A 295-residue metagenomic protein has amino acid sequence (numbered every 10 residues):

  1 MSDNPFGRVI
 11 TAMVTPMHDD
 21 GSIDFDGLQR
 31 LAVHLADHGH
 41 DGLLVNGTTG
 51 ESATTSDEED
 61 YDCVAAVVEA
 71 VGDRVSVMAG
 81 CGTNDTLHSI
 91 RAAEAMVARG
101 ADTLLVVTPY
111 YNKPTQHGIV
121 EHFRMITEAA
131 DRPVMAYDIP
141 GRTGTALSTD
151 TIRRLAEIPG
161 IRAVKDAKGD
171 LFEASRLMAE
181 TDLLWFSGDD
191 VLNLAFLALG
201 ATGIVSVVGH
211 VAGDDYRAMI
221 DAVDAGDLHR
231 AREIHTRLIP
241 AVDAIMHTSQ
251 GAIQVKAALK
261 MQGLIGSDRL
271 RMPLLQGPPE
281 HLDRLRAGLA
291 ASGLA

Functional and structural regions predicted by a protein language model:
D3-T11, T15-A146, I152-R154: Active-site beta->alpha loop and helix N-cap motifs at the rims of alpha/beta catalytic domains
P5-V14, H34, H38-H40, A198-A201 (+2 more regions): C-terminal alpha-helical cap/extension of soluble enzyme domains
T15-H18, V77-M78, V107-P109, A136-Y137 (+5 more regions): A short, structure-level motif marking secondary-structure boundaries and short turns
S22, T48-E51, C81-T83, D170 (+4 more regions): Gly/Ser/Thr-rich helix-start
L28, D60, V64, S89 (+8 more regions): A general structural signal for well-ordered alpha-helical segments in protein cores
E69-V75, R99-G100, A129-R132, E157-G160 (+4 more regions): Short helix-capping segments at alpha-helix termini
E128, P140-I239, I245-H247: Catalytic alpha/beta core domains of metabolic enzymes, predominantly
